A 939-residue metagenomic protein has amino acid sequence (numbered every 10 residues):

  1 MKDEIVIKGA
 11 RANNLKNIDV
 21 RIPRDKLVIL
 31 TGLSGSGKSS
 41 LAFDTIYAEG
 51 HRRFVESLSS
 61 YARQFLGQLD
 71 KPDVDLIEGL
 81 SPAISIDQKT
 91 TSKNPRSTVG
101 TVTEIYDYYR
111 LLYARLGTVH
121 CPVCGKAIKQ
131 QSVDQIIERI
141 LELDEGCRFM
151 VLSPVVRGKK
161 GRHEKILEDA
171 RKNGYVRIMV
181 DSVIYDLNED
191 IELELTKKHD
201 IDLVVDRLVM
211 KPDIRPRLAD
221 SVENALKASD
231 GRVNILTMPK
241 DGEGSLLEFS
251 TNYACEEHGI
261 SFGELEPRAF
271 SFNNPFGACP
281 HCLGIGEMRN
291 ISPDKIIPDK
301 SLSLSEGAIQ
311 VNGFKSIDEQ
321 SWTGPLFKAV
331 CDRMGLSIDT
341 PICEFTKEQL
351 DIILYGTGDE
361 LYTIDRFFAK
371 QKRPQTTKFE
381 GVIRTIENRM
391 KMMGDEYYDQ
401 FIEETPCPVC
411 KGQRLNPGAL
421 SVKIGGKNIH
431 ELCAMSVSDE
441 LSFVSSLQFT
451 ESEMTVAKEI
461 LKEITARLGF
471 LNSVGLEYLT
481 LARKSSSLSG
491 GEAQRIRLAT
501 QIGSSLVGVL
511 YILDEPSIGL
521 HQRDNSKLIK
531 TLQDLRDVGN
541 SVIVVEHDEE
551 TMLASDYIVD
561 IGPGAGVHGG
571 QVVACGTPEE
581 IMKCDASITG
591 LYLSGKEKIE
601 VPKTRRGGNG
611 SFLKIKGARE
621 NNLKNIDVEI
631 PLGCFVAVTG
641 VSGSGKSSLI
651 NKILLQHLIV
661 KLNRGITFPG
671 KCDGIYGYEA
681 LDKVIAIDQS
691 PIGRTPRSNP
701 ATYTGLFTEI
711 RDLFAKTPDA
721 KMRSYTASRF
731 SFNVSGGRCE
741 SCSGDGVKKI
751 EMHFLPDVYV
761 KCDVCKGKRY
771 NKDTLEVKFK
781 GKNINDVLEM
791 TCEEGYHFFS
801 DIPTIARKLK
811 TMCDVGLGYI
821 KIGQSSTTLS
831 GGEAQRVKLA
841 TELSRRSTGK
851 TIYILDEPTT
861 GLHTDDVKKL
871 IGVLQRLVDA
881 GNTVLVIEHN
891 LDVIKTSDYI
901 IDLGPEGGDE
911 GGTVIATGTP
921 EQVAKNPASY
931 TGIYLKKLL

Functional and structural regions predicted by a protein language model:
M1-L939: Conserved phosphate-binding elements of NTP-dependent enzyme cores
